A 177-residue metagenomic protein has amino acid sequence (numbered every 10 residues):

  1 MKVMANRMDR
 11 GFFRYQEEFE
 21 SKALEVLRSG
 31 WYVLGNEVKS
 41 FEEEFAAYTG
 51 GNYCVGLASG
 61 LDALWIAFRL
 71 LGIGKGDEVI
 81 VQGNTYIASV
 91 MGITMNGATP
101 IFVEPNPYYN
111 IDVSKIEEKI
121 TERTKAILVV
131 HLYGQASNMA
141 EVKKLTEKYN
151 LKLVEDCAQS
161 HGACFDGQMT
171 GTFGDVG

Functional and structural regions predicted by a protein language model:
M1-W31, N36: N-terminal "arm"/small-domain region of PLP-dependent enzymes with the aminotransferase-like
A5-R7, A58, L128-V130: Short beta-strand segments
Q16, E20, Y48, I73 (+2 more regions): Alpha-helix termination/capping residues and helix-transition junctions
W31-E78, N84, G92-N96, I101-F102 (+1 more regions): Phosphate-binding glycine-rich loop
R69-C157, C164: PLP-dependent aminotransferase-like
E155-G177: Conserved active-site segment immediately N-terminal to the catalytic lysine that forms the internal aldimine
